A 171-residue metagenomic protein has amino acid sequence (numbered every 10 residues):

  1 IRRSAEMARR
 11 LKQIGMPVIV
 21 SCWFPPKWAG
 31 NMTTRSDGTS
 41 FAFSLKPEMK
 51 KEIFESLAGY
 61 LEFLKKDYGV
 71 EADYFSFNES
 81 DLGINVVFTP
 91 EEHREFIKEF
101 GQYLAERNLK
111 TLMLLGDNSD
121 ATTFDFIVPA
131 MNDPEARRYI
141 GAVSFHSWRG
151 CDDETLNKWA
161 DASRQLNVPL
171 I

Functional and structural regions predicted by a protein language model:
I1-P129: Substrate-binding cleft and catalytic face of glycoside hydrolase catalytic domains, especially the flexible beta-alpha
E6, Q102, E106, N132-I171: Glycoside hydrolase catalytic-domain groove-lining segments
